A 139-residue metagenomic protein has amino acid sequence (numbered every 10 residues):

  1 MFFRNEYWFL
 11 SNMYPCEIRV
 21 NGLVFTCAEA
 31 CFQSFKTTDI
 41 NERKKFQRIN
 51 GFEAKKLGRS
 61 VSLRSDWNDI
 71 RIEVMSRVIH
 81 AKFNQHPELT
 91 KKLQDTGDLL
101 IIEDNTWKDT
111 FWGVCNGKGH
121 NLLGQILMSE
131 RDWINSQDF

Functional and structural regions predicted by a protein language model:
M1-F139: Charged, low-complexity intrinsically disordered segments
